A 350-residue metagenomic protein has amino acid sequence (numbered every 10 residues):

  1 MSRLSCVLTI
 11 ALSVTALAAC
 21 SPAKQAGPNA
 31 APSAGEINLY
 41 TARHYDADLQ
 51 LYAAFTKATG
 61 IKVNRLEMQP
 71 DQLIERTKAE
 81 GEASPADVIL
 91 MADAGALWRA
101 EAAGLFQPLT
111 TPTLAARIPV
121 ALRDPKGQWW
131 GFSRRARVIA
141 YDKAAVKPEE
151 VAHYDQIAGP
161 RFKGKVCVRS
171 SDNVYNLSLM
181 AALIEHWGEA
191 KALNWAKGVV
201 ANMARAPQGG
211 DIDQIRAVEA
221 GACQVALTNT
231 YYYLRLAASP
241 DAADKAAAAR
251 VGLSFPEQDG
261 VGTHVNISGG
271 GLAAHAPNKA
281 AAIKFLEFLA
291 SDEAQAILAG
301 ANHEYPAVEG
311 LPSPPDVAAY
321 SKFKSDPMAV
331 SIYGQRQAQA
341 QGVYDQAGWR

Functional and structural regions predicted by a protein language model:
A16-A19: C-terminal motif of bacterial Sec signal peptides marking the signal peptidase cleavage site
S21-W98, R350: Early extracytoplasmic/lumenal segment of secretory-pathway proteins
Y40-R43, P125-K126, Y141-K143, E149 (+3 more regions): Short beta-strand->loop
S84-I89, Q107-I139, D155, K165-V168: A structural signal for short loop-to-beta-strand junctions that line the ligand-binding cleft of periplasmic/secreted
V138-A145, V265-N278, I297: A bilobed periplasmic-binding-protein/Venus flytrap-type ligand-binding module shared by bacterial periplasmic
G164-D172, F288-L311: Periplasmic-binding protein-like
S171, Y175, A182-P256: Ligand-binding pocket segment of bilobal, Venus flytrap-like solute-binding proteins
A190-A192, H303-R350: An extracytoplasmic/periplasmic, membrane-proximal ligand-sensing/linker region
